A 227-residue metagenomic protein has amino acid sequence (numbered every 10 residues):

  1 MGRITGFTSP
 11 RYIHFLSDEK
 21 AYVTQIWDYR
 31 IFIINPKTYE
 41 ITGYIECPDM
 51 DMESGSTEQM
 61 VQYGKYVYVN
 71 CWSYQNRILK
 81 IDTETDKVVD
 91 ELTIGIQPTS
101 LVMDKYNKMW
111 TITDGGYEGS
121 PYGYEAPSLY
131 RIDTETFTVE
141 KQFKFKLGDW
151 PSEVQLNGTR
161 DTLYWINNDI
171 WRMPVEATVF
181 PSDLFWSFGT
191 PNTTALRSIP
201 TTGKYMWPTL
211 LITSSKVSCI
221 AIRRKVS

Functional and structural regions predicted by a protein language model:
M1-I4, E40-D51, K87-L92, T138-F145 (+2 more regions): A short beta-strand motif characteristic of beta-propeller blades
R3-D18, T24-F32, P36, I41-V61: Asp-box/WD-like beta-propeller blade repeats and closely related beta-sheet repeat scaffolds
T8-H14, E53-M60, I96-D104, G148-N157 (+1 more regions): Repeated scaffold domains used in trafficking and secretory/extracellular systems, primarily beta-propellers
V23-W27, V69-S73, W110-G123, N157-G158 (+3 more regions): Conserved beta-strand positions in repeat-built beta-propeller and related beta-rich domains
R30-F32, Q75-L79, G119-Y130, D169-P174 (+1 more regions): Structural motif
N35-Y39, D82-D86, D133-F137, P174-V179 (+1 more regions): Short loop/turn segments that connect beta-strands within beta-propeller blades
V61, Y66-T113: Loop-centered beta-sheet repeat module
F143-R223: Intrinsically disordered, low-complexity segments enriched in Gly and acidic/Ser/Thr residues that form flexible
